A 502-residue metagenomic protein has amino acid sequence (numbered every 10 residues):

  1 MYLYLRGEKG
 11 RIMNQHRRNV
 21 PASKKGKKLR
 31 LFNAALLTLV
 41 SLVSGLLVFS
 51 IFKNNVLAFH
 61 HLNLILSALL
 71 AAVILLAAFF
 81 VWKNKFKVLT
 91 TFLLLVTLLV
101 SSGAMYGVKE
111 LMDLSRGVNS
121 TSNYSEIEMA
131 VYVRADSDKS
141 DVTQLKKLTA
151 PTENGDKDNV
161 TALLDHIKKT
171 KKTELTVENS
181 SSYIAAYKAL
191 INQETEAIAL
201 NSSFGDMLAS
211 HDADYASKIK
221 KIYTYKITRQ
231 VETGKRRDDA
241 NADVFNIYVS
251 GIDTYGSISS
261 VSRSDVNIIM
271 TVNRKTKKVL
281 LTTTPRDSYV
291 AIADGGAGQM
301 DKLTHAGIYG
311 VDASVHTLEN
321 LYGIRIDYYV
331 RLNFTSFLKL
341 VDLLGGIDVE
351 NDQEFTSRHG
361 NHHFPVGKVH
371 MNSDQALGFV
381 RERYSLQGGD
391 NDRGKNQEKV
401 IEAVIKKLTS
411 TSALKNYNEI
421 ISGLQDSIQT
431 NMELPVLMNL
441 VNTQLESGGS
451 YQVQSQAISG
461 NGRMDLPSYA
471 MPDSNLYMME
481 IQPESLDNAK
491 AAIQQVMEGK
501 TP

Functional and structural regions predicted by a protein language model:
L5-S44: Membrane-anchoring/interfacial helices and their immediately flanking loops in integral membrane proteins
R18-N19, A71-I74, W82-V88: Membrane-proximal helical "anchor" segments flanking the first transmembrane region of inner-membrane enzymes
K25-L36, F79-L94: N-terminal Sec-pathway targeting helices
L29-F79: Membrane-embedded alpha-helical segments of integral membrane proteins
F86-K109: Internal/C-terminal transmembrane anchor helices
G103-T121: Hydrophobic alpha-helical transmembrane segments in integral membrane proteins
N119-I127, Y132-A135, D141-P502: Non-catalytic, solvent-exposed segments at the cell envelope interface
